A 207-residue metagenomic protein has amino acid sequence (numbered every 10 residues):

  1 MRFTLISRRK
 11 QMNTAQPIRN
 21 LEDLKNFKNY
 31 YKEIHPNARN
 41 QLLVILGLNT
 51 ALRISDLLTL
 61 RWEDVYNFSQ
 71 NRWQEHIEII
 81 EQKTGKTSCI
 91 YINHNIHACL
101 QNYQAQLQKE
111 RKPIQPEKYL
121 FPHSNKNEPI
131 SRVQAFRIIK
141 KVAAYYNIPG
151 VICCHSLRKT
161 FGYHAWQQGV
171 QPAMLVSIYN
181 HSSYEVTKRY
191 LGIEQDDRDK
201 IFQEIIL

Functional and structural regions predicted by a protein language model:
I6-K25, K86-N95, I114: DNA breakage-rejoining catalytic core of tyrosine-based enzymes
Q16, Q82-Q101, E117-K140: C-terminal catalytic core of Y-nucleophile DNA break-rejoin enzymes
N20, G192-L207: DNA/chromatin major-groove-contacting recognition/catalytic segments
L21-T50, I54: Basic, Lys/Arg- and aromatic-enriched nucleic-acid-binding interface segment
Y31-I34, R137-A173, S177: Short, basic (Lys/Arg/His-rich) helix/loop patches that form interaction surfaces in the mid-to-C-terminal regions
L43, S55-L60, L175: Alpha-helix N-cap/helix-start motif at helix boundaries, enriched for small hydrophobics
T59-T87, Y91-I96: Conserved tyrosine-mediated DNA breakage-rejoining catalytic core shared by Y-recombinases
V65-N67, Q171-L191, D196: Short, polar N-cap/turn motifs at the start of nucleic acid-interacting alpha helices
